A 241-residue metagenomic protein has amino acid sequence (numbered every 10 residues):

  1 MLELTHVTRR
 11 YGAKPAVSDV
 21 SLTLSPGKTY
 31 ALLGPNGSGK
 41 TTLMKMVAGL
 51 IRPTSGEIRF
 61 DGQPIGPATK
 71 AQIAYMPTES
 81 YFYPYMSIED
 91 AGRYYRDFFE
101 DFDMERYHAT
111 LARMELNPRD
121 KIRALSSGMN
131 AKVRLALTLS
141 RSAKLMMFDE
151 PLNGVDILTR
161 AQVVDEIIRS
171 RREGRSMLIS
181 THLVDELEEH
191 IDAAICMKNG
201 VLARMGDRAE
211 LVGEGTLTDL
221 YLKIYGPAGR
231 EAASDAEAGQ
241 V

Functional and structural regions predicted by a protein language model:
L33-P35: The feature captures the beta-strand-to-loop junction immediately N-terminal to the Walker
A48: Helix-to-loop junction immediately C-terminal to a conserved catalytic motif
G56-T69: Conserved ABC transporter NBD signature motif
T78-V133: ABC-family P-loop ATPase nucleotide-binding domains
M146-E150, V155: Catalytic Walker B motif of ABC-type/P-loop ATPase nucleotide-binding domains
R160-E173: Helical segment within the ABC ATPase nucleotide-binding domain
